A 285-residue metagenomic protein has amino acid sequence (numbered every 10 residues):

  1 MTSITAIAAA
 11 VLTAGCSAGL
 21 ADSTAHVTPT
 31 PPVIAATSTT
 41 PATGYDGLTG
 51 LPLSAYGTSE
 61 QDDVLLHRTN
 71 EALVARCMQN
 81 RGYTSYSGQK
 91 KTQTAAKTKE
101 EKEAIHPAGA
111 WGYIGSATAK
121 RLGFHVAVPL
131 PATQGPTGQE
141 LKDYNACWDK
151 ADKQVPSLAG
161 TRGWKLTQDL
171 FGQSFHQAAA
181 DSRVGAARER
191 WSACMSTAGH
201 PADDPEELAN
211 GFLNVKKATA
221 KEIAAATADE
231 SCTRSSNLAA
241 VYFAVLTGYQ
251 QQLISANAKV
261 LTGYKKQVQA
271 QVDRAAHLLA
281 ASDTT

Functional and structural regions predicted by a protein language model:
M1-D22: Secretory targeting and sorting signals
C16-T285: Cell-envelope/extracellular polymer assembly enzymes that use nucleotide-activated donors
